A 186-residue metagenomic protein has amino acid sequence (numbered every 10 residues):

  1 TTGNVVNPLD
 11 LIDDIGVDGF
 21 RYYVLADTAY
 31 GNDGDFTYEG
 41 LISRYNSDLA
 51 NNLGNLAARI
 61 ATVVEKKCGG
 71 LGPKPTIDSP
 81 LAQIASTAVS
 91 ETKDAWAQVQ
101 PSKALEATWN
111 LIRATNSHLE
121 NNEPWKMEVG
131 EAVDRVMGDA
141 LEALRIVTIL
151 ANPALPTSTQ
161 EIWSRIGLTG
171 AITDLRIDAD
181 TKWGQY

Functional and structural regions predicted by a protein language model:
T2-G3, D33, A85-S86, E142-A143: Short hydrophobic/aromatic segments of transmembrane alpha-helices and their interfaces
T2-T76, T169-Y186: Catalytic adenosine-cofactor/nucleotide-binding cores of aminoacyl-tRNA synthetases and other
V5-N7, A88-S90, R145-V147: Short hydrophobic "helix-edge" motifs at membrane interfaces and signal-peptide entry regions
L11-I12, L41-N52, I77-A85, A97-A107 (+2 more regions): Secondary-structure capping and boundary motifs in well-ordered enzyme cores
D33-Y38, S86-D94: Short, charged/polar, low-complexity loop and linker segments that flank or interrupt alpha-helical bundles
G34, D94, V99-Q100, W109-Y186: Basic, alpha-helical terminal appendages of large translation-related enzymes
A57-T92, I112, N116-G130: Conserved, charged catalytic cores of large soluble enzymes
